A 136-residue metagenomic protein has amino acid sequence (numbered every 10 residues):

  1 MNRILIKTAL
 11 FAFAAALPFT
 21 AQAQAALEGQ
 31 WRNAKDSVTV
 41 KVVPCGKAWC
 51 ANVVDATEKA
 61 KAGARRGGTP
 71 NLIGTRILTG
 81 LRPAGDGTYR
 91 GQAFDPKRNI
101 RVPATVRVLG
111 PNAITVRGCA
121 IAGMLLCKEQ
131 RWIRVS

Functional and structural regions predicted by a protein language model:
M1-L10: Bacterial N-terminal signal peptides that target proteins for export
P18-T20: N-terminal signal peptide c-region/cleavage motif recognized by signal peptidases
Q22-Q24: Boundary of Sec targeting at the N-terminus
L27-E28, A34-P103: Central antiparallel beta-sheet cores of small beta-barrel/beta-sandwich binding domains
G85, G110-N112: Residue-level recognition of beta-strand termini and adjacent short loop/turns
R117: Ligand-binding face of N-terminal immunoglobulin V-set domains in extracellular IgSF glycoproteins
I121-S136: Edge beta-strand at a domain terminus
